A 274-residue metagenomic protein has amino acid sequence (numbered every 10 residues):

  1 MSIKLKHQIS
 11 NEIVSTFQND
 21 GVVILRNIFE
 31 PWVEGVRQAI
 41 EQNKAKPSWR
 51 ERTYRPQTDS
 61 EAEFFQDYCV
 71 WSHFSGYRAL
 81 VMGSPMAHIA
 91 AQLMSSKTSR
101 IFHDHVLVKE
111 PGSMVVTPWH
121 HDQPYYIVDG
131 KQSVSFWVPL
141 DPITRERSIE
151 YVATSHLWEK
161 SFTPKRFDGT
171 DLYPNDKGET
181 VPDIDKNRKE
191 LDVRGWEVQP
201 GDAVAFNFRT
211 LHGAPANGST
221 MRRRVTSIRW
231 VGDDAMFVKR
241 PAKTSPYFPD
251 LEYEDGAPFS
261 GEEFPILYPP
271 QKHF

Functional and structural regions predicted by a protein language model:
M1-N19, L25-W119, Y125-Y126, P164 (+3 more regions): Non-heme Fe(II)-dependent double-stranded beta-helix
K46-R55, D59, F162-F167, A203-A205 (+1 more regions): Non-heme Fe(II)/2-oxoglutarate
M86, S96, P111-M114, P142-R145 (+3 more regions): Short, charged/polar surface micro-motifs in flexible loops or helix N-caps
K97-S99, H103-D104, V115-T117, Q132-V138 (+2 more regions): Generic beta-strand structural signal
H105, H121, V138-P142, Y151-A153: Short, structured patches in soluble enzyme cores that scaffold and shape functional sites
D122-P124, S133, H212-N217: Glycine-rich phosphate/pyrophosphate-binding beta-alpha loops
I127-T144, E197, A205, R229-G232: Short, conserved beta-strand element in jelly-roll/cupin
R145-L211: Double-stranded beta-helix
